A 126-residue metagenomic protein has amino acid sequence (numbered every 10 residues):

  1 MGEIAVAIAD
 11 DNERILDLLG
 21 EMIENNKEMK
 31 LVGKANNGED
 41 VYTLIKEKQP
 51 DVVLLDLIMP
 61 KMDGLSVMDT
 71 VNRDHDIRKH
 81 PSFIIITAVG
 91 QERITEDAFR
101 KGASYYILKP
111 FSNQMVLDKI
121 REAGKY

Functional and structural regions predicted by a protein language model:
E13-G33: Two-component/phosphorelay signaling modules centered on CheY-like receiver
K34, V53, Y106-I107: Two-component signal transduction core modules
N37-D40, D63-D69: Acidic catalytic/metal-coordinating carboxylates
K48-L54: Active-site beta3 strand of CheY-like receiver
M59: Receiver (REC) domain active-site loop signature in two-component systems and cognate sites in sensor histidine kinases
S66, G90-Y105: Alpha4 helix (beta4-alpha4-beta5 surface) of REC/receiver domains from two-component response regulators
F111-I120: C-terminal output helix
